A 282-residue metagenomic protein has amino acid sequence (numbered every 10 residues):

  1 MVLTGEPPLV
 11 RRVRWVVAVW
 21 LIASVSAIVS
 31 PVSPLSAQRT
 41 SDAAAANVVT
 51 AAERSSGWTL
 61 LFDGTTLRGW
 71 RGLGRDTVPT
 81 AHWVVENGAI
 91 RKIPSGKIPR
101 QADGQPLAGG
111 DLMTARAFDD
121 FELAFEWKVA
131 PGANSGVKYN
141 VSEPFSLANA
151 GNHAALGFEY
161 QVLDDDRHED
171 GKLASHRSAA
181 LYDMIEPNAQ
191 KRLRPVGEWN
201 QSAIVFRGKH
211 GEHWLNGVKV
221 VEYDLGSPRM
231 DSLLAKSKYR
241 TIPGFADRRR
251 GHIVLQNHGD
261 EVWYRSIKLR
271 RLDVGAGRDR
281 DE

Functional and structural regions predicted by a protein language model:
M1-V13: N-terminal secretory signal peptides that target proteins for export/translocation
T4, V17-W20, V262, A276: A periodicity- and composition-biased signal for non-globular, repetitive helical segments
G5-P8, S26, V32, R54: Intrinsically disordered and other compositionally biased segments
R12-W15, Y139: Hydrophobic alpha-helical segments, especially transmembrane helices and their immediate juxtamembrane helical caps
V16-P31: Bacterial N-terminal signal peptides
L35-E282: Carbohydrate-interacting regions of secretory-pathway proteins
